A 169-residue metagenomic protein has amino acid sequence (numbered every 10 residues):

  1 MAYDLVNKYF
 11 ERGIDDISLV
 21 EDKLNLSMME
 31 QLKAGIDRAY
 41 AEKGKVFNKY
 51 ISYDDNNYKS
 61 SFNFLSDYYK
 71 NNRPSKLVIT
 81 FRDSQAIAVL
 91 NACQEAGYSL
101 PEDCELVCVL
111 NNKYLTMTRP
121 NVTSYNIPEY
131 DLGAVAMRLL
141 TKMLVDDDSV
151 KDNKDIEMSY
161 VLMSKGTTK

Functional and structural regions predicted by a protein language model:
M1, R12, M28, F81-R82 (+1 more regions): Replace "coordinates the UDP/GDP/TDP-sugar" with "coordinates nucleotide-activated sugar donors
M1-E11, Y68-K70, S84: Alpha-helical recognition/docking segments in bacterial nutrient-uptake and carbohydrate-utilization systems
A2-Y3, Y50-N72: Structural motif
D4-K45, D152-T168: An alpha-beta-alpha
E21-L24, D54-D55, R82-D83: Structural motif
N48, S66-K169: Flexible loop/turn connectors
